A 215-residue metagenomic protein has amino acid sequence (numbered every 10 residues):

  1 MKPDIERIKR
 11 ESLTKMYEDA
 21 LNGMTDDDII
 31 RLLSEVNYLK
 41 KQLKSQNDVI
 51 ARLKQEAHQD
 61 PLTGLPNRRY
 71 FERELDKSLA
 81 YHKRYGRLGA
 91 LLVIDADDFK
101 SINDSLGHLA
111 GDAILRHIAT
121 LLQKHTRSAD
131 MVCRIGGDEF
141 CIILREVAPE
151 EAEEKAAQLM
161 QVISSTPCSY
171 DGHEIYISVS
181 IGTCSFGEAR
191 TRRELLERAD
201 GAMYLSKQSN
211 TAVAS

Functional and structural regions predicted by a protein language model:
L21-P61, R69-A80, D130-M131, I143: Signal-transducing coiled-coil linker helices
R52, A57, K77-A90, I94 (+4 more regions): Nucleotide second-messenger and two-component phosphorelay signaling modules
K54-R73, I94-G107, R116: Conserved nucleotide-binding and Mg2+-coordinating catalytic segments in signaling enzymes
F71, L75, L115, A119-L122 (+2 more regions): Heptad-repeat coiled-coil signal-transmission/dimerization helices
F99, I118, V132, F140 (+1 more regions): Hydrophobic framework residues that shape the active-site pocket of cyclic nucleotide turnover catalytic cores
I114, I142-Q158: Short helix/loop segment flanking the catalytic signature motif in cyclic-nucleotide metabolism enzymes
R134, A152, S164-V179, T211-A214: Catalytic core regions of nucleotide second-messenger enzymes
E153, A157, D171, C184-S215: Catalytic-core segments of nucleotide cyclases and related cyclic-nucleotide turnover enzymes
